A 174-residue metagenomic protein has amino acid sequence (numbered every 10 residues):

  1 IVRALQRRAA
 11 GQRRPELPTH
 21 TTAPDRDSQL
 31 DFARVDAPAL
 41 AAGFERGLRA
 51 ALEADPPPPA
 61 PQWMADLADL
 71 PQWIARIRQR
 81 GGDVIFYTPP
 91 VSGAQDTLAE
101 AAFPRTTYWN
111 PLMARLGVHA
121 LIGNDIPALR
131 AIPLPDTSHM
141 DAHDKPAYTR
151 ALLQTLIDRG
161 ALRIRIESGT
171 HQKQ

Functional and structural regions predicted by a protein language model:
I1-R76, R80, H171-Q174: Secreted/periplasmic serine-hydrolase-like ester/acetyl group-modifying domain
E45-P56, A94-A99, R105-Y108: Accessory recognition modules or surfaces
G47-A51, V84-Y87, I126-L129: Short amphipathic alpha-helical segments, especially helix-boundary/capping motifs
P56-W63, W73, Q95-E100, L134-A142: Second-shell loop/turn segments in exported
I74-A99: Active-site segments of SGNH/GDSL-like serine hydrolases that catalyze O-acetyl group transfer/hydrolysis on lipids
E100-H171: C-terminal regions of proteins
